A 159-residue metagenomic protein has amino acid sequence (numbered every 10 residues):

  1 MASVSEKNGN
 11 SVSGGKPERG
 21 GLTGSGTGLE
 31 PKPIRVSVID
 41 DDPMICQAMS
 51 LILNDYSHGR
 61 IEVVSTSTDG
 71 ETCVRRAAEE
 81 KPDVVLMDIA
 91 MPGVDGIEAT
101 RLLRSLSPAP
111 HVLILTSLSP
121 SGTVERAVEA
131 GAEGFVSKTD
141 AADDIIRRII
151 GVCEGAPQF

Functional and structural regions predicted by a protein language model:
P43-S65: Two-component/phosphorelay signaling modules centered on CheY-like receiver
D69-T72, D95-E98: Acidic catalytic/metal-coordinating carboxylates
A78-E80, L102-P110, A130: Conserved phosphotransfer cores of two-component systems
E80-L86: Active-site beta3 strand of CheY-like receiver
D88, T116: Active-site residues of response regulator receiver
M91: Receiver (REC) domain active-site loop signature in two-component systems and cognate sites in sensor histidine kinases
G122, D140-C153, P157: C-terminal output helix
